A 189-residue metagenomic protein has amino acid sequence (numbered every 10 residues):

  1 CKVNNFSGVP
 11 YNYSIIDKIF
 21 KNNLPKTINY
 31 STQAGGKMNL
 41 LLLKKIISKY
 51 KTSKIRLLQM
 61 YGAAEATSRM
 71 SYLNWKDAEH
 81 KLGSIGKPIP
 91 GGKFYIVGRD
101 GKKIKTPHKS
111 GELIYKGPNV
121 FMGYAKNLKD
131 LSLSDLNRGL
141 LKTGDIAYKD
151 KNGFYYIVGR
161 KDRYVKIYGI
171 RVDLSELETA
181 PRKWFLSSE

Functional and structural regions predicted by a protein language model:
C1, N23-K26, T52-I55, H108 (+2 more regions): Structured loop/turn residues at beta-strand edges in well-structured enzyme cores
V3-G8, D17-K81, K93, K103: Gly/Ser/Thr-rich phosphate-binding loop
F6, G117, M122-G123, G144-E189: AMP-binding/adenylate-forming catalytic core of the ANL superfamily
Y11-Y13, M38, V120: Alpha-helix capping/helix-boundary segments
G35, G62, G86, D145 (+1 more regions): Active-site glycine-centered loops adjacent to acidic/histidine catalytic or metal-binding residues that shape
D77-S84, L131-D135: Short, P/G- and charge-enriched loop/turn segments at secondary-structure junctions
K87-G91, K102-S134, I170-V172: Conserved ATP/PPi-binding loop(s) of AMP-dependent carboxylate-activating enzymes
G98-R99, H108, K149-D150: Short, acidic, Ser/Thr-enriched surface-loop or helix-capping motifs
